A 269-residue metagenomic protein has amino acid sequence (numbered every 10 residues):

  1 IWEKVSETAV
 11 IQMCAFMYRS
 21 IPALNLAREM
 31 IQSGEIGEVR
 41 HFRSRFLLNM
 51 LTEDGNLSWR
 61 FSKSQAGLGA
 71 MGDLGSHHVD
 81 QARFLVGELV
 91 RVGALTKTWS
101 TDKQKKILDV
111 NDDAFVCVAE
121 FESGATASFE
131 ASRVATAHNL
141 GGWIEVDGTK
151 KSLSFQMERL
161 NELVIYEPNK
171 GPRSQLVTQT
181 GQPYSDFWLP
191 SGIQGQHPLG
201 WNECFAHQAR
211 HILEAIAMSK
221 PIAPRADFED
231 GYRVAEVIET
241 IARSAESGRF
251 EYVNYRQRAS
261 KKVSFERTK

Functional and structural regions predicted by a protein language model:
I1, A27, T240-I241: Aromatic/hydrophobic pocket-lining residues that form π-stacking "cages" and hydrophobic walls in ligand
T8-M13, Y18-D109, V116, L163 (+1 more regions): Predominantly a Rossmann-like dinucleotide-binding segment in NAD(P)-dependent oxidoreductases
V10, G37-H41, R243-K269: C-terminal capping/lid region of NAD(P)-dependent oxidoreductase domains
Q12-A15, S128-E130, R225: Short catalytic-loop micro-motif centered on adjacent basic/acidic residues
M17, T101, L108, V116 (+7 more regions): C-terminal glycine/acidic-rich active-site capping loop/insertion
L24, H78-V79, A206-L213, I238: A general structural signal for well-ordered alpha-helical segments in protein cores
S76, E130-H138: Glycine-rich phosphate/pyrophosphate-binding beta-alpha loops
D109-N111, A125, H138-G142: Glycine/proline-rich active-site loop of Rossmann-fold NAD(P)-dependent oxidoreductases
